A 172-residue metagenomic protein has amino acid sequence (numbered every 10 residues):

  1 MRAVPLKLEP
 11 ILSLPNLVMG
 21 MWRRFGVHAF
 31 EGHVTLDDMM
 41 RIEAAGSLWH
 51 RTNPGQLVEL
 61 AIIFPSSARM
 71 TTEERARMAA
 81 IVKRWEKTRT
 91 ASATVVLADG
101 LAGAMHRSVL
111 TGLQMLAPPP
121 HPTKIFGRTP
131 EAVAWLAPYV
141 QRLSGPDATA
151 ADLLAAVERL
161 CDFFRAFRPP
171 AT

Functional and structural regions predicted by a protein language model:
M1-T172: Amphipathic, Lys/Arg-enriched alpha-helical "gate/interface" segment within cytosolic domains that mediates
